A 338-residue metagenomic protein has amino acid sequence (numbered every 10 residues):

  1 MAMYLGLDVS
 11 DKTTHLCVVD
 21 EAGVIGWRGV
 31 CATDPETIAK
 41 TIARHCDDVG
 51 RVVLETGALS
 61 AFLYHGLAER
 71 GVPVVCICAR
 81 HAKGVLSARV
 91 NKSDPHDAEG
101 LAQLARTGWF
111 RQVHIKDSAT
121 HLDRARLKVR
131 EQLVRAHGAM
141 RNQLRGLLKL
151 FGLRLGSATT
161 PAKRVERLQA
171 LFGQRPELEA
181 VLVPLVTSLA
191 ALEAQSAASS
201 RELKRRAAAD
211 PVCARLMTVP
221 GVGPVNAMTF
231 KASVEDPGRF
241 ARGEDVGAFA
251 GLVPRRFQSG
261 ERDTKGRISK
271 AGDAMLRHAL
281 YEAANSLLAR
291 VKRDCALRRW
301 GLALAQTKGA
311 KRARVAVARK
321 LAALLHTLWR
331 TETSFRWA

Functional and structural regions predicted by a protein language model:
M1-A338: A detector of single, family-specific signature residues that are central to catalytic or substrate-handling motifs
